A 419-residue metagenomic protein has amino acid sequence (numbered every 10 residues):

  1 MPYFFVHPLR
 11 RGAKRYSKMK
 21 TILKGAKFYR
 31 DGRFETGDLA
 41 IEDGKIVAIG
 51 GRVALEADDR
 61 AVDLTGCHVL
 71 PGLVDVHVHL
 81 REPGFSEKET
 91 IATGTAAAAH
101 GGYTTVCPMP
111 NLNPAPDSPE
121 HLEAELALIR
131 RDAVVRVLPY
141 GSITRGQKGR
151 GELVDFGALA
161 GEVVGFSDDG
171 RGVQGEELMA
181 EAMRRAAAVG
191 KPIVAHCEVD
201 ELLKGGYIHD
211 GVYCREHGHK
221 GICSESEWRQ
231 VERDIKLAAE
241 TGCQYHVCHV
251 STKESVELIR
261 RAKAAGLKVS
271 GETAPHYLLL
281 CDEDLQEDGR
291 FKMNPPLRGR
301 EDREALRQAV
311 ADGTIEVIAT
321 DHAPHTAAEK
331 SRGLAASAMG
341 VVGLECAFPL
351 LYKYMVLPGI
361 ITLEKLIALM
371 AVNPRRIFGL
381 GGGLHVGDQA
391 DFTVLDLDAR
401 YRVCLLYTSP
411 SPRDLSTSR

Functional and structural regions predicted by a protein language model:
R11, M19-I22, K27-G72: Histidine-rich, glycine-flanked metal-binding segment
A26, G44, G66, H77 (+12 more regions): Divalent metal-coordination and catalytic microenvironments
C67-D132: Metal-associated gating/positioning segment near the N- to mid-region
H79-K88, C107-P119, G141-E152, D169-L178 (+2 more regions): Divalent metal-binding segments
R131-Y140: A glycine-rich helix N-cap at a beta->alpha junction
G151-I318: Histidine/acidic residue-rich metal-binding segments in metalloenzymes
E216-Q244, A311-D312, E316-I318, A323-L397: His/Asp/Glu-enriched, well-ordered alpha-helical/loop segment that forms or immediately abuts the divalent-metal
Y407-P412: Conserved small/polar residues in nucleotide/adenosyl-binding loops
